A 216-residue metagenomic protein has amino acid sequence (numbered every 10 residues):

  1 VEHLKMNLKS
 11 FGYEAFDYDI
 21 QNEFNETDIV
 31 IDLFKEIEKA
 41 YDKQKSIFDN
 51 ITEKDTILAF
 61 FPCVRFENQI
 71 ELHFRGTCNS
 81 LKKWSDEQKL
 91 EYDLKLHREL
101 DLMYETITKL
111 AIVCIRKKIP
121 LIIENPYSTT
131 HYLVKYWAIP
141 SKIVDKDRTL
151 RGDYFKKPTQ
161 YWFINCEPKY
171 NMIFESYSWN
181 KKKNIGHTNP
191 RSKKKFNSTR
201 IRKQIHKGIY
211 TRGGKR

Functional and structural regions predicted by a protein language model:
V1-K215: Conserved active-site and SAM-binding loop architecture of S-adenosyl-L-methionine-dependent nucleic-acid
